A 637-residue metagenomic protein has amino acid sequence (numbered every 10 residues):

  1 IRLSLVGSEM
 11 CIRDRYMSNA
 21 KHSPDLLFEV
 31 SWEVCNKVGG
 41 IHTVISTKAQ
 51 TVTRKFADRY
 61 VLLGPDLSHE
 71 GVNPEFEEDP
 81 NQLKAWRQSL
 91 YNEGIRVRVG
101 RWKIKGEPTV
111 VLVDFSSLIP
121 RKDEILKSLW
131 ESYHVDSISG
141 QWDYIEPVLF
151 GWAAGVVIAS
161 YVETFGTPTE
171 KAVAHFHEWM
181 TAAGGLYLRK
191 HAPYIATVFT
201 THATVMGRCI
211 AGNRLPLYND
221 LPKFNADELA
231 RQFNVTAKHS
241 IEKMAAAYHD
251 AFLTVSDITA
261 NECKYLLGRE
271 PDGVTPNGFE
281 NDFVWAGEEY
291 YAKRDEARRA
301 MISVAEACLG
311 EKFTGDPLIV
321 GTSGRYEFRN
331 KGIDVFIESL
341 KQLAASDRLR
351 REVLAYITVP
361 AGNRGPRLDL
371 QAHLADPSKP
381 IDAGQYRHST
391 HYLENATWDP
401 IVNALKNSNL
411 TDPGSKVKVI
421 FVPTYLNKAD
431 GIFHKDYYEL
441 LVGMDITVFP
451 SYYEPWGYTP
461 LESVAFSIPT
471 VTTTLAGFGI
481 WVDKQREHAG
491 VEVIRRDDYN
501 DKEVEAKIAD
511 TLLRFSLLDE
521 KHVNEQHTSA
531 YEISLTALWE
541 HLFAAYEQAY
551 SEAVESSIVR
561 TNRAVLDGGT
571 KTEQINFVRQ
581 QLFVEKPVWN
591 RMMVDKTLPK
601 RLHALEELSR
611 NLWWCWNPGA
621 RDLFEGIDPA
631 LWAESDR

Functional and structural regions predicted by a protein language model:
I1-I12: Short, small-residue-biased leader/transition segments that mark boundaries at the very start of proteins
M10, Y16-R579, W589, L608-S609 (+2 more regions): Catalytic cores of nucleotide-sugar-dependent glycosyltransferases that transfer UDP/GDP/TDP-activated
Q581-E585: Short terminal alpha-helical segments
P618-F624: Amphipathic alpha-helical scaffolding segments comprising HEAT/armadillo-like alpha-solenoid repeats
